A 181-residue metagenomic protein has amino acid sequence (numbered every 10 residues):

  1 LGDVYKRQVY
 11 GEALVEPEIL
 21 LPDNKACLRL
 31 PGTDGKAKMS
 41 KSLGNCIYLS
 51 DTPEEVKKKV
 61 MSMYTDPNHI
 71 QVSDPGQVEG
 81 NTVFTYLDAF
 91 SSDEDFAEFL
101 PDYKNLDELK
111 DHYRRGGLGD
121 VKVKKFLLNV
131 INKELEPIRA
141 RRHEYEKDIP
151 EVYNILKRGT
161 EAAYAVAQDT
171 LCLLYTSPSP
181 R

Functional and structural regions predicted by a protein language model:
L1-Q8, Y175-P180: Conserved small/polar residues in nucleotide/adenosyl-binding loops
D3-N132: Active-site cores that bind ATP or allylic diphosphates and position pyrophosphate for catalysis
A97-S177, R181: Basic, alpha-helical terminal appendages of large translation-related enzymes
